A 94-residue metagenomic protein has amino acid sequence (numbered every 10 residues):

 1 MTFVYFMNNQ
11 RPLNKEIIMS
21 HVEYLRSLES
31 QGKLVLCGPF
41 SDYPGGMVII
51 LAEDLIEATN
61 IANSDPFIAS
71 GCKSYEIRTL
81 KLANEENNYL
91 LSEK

Functional and structural regions predicted by a protein language model:
M1-K94: Conserved, structured core segments of small domains
